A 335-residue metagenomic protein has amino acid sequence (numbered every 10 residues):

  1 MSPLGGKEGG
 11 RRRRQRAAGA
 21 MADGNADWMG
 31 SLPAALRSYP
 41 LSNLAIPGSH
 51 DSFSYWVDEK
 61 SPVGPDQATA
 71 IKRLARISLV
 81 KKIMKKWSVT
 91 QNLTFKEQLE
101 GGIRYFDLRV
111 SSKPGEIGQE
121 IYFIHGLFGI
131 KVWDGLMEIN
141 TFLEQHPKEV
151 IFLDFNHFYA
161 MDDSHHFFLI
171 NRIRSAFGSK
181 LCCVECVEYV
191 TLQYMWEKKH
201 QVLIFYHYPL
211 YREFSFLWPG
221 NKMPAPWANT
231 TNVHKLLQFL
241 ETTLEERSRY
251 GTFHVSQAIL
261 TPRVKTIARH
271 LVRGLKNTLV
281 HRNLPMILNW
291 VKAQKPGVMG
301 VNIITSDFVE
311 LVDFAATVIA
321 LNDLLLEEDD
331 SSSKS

Functional and structural regions predicted by a protein language model:
M1-G101, P114-H146, V150, L210-G220 (+1 more regions): Long, acidic (Asp/Glu-rich), low-complexity accessory segments flanking structured domains
Q98, R109, L153, I204 (+1 more regions): Conserved, mostly hydrophobic/aromatic
G102-R104, P147-I151, K198-V202, R249-G251 (+1 more regions): Short, well-ordered coil/turn segments that N-cap beta-strands
D107, S112, P147-M161: Active-site groove signature of glycoside hydrolases
F128-G135, I173-E188: Acidic, His- and aromatic-enriched active-site or binding-groove loops in soluble protein domains that engage sugars
L153, K180-M195, T230-L237, Q257-A258 (+1 more regions): A generic structural motif
N156-F158, S164-I173, L210: Eukaryotic endomembrane system proteins
E197-T278: Aromatic-lined glycan-binding groove of carbohydrate-active enzymes
